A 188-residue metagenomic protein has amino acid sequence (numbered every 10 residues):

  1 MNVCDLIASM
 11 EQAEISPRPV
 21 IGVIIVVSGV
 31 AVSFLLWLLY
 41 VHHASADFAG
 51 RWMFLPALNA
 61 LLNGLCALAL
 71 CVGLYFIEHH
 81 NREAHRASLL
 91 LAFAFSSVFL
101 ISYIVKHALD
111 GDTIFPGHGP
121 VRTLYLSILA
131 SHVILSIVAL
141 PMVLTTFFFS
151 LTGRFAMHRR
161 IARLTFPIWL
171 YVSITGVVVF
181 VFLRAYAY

Functional and structural regions predicted by a protein language model:
N2-Y188: Alpha-helical membrane insertion/targeting regions
